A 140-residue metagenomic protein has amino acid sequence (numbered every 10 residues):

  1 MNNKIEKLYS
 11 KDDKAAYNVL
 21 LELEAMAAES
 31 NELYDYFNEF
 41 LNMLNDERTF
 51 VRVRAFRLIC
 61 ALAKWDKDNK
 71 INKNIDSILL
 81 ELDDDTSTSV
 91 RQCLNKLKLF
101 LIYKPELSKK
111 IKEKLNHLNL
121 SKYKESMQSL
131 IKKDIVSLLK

Functional and structural regions predicted by a protein language model:
M1, K112-K140: Eukaryotic acidic, Ser/Thr-rich intrinsically disordered low-complexity regions
M1-L8, N31-N42, D68-E81, P105-N119: Amphipathic alpha-helical scaffolding segments comprising HEAT/armadillo-like alpha-solenoid repeats
E6-K7, D13-M43, T49, L62-K67 (+1 more regions): Alpha-helical solenoid scaffolds in large eukaryotic transport, assembly, and signaling factors
K11-D13, E47-T49, D85-S87, Y123-K124 (+1 more regions): Short inter-helical turns and helix N-cap capping residues of alpha-solenoid HEAT/ARM repeat scaffolds
L20-L21, F37, A55-F56, L94-N95 (+3 more regions): Hydrophobic core positions within HEAT/HEAT-like alpha-solenoid repeats
E24-A25, C60-A63, K98-L99, K133-K140: Structural signature of alpha-helical solenoid repeat scaffolds
L44-D85: Helix-adjacent hinge/juxtasegments
